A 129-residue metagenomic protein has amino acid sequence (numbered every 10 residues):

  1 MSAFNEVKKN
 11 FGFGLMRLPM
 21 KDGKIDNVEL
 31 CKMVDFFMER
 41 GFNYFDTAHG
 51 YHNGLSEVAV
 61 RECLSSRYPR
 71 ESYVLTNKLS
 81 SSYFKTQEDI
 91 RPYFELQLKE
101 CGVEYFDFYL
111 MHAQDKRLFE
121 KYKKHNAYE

Functional and structural regions predicted by a protein language model:
M1-Y73: N-terminal binding-site loop/beta-alpha segment at the start of enzyme catalytic domains that lines or forms
K9, S80-S81, E100: Proline-rich low-complexity regions
M16-V28, K78-E88, F119-K121: Active-site mouth loops of central-metabolism enzymes
M33, E62-S65, L79-S80, N126-E129: Solvent-exposed, non-transmembrane amphipathic alpha-helical segments
D35, K85-E129: Glycine/proline-rich, positively charged, aromatic-decorated active-site loop/lid region on the catalytic face
D46, K78, D107: Acidic active-site catalytic centers that drive phospho-/nucleotidyl reactions and related ester hydrolyses
Y51, R67-Q87, H112-D115: Structural motif corresponding to the early beta-alpha repeats
